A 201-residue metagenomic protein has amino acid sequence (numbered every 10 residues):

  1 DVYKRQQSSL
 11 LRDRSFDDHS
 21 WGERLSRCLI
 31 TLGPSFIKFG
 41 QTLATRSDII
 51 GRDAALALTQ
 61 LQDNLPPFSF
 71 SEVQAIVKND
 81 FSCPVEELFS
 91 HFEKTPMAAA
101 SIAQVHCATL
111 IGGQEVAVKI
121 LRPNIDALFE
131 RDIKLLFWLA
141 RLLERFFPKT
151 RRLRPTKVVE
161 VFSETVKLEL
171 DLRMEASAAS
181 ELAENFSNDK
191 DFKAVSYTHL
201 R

Functional and structural regions predicted by a protein language model:
D1-L200: Broad phosphate/nucleotide-binding scaffolds in NTP-utilizing and phosphate-metabolizing enzymes
